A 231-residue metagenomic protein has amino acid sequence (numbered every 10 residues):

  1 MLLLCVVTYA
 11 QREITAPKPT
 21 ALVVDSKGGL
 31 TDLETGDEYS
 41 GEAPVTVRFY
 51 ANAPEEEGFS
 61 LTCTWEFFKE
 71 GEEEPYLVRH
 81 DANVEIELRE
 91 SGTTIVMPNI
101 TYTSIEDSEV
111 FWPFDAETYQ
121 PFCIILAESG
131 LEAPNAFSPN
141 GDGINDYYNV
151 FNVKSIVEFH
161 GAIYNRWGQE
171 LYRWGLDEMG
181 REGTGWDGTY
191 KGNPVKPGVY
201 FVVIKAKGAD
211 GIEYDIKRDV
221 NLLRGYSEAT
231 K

Functional and structural regions predicted by a protein language model:
M1-T15: Bacterial Sec-dependent N-terminal signal peptides
G36-Y39, Y50, F122-K231: Short loop/turn motifs at secondary-structure boundaries
E55-T64: Solvent-exposed loop segments of extracellular immunoglobulin-like
T64-Y76, Y164-L171: Change "in extracellular beta-sheet-rich domains … of secreted and cell-surface proteins" to "in beta-sheet-rich domains
E74-D81, W174-G180: Short beta-strand segments within Ig-like beta-sandwich modules, predominantly Fibronectin type-III
Y76-I95, Y102: Solvent-exposed segments in extracellular or luminal domains encompassing
G92-S104, F201-A206: Append "Rare intracellular matches occur via the same short Y/T/C beta-strand/loop motifs
T101-W112, K207-G211: Short, solvent-exposed loop/turn segments at the edges of extracellular beta-sandwich modules
